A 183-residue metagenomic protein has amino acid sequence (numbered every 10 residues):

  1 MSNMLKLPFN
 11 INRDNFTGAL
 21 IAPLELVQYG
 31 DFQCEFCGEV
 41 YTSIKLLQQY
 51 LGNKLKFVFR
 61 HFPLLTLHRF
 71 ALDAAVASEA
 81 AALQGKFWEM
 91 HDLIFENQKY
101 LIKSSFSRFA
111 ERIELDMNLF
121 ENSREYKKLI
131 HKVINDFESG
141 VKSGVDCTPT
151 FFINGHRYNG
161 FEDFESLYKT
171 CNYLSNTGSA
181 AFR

Functional and structural regions predicted by a protein language model:
M1-K6, R183: N-terminal targeting signals for export/organelle localization
L7-L24: A short beta-strand-turn-helix
N15-T17, L101, Y158: Short clusters of hydrophobic/aromatic residues that line enzyme substrate/ligand-binding pockets
I21-P23, K54, A74, C147-T148: A structure-centric signal for secondary-structure junctions around beta-strands
P23, Y29, F36-L46, R108-R183: C-terminal cap of thioredoxin/glutaredoxin-like
V27, F32-R112, A181-R183: Structural alpha/beta surface segment adjacent to cysteine/selenocysteine redox centers across thiol/disulfide enzymes
